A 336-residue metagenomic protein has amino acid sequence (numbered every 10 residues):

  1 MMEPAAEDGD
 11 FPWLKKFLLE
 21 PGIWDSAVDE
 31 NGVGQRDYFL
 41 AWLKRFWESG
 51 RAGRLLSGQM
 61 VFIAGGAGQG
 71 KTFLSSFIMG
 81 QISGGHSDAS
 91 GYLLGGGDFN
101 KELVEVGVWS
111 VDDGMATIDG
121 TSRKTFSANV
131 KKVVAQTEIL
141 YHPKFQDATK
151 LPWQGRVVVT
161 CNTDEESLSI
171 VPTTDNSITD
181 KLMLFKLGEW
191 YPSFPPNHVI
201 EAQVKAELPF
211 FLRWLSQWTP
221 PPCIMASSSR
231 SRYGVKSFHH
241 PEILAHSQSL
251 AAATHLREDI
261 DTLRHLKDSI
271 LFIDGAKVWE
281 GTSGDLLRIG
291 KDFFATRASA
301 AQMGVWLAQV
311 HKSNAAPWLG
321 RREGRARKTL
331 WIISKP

Functional and structural regions predicted by a protein language model:
M1-V111, M183-K186, L215: P-loop NTPase catalytic core of nucleic-acid-dependent motor ATPases
L40-E48, K131, A135, S216 (+3 more regions): Amphipathic, well-packed alpha-helical segments that form the structural scaffold of globular domains
V61-A67, A128, C223-P336: DNA transaction DNA-binding modules
G70-T72, T117-G120, E165-V171, Y191-P196: Switch/connector loops and helix/strand junctions flanking conserved nucleotide-binding motifs in nucleotide-processing
L74-I78, T125-V133, S177-K181, F210-W214: Alpha-helical scaffold elements adjacent to nucleotide-binding pockets in ATP/GTP-utilizing enzyme cores
N100-K150: Conserved nucleotide-sensing/catalytic segment adjacent to the nucleotide-binding pocket in NTP-handling enzymes
D113-G114, P143-Q146, Q154-E165, L187-E189: A short beta-strand-to-loop transition that corresponds to the Sensor-1 phosphate-sensing loop of AAA+ P-loop ATPases
L151-R156, S169-T254, I260, R264: Phosphate-sensing "switch" segment of ASCE/P-loop ATPases
